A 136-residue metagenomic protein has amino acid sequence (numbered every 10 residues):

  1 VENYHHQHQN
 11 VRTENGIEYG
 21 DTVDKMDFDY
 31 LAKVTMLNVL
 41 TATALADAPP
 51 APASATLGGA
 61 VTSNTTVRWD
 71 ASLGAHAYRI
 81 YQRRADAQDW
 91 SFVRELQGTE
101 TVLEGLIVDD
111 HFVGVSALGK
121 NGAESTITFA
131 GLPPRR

Functional and structural regions predicted by a protein language model:
V1-R136: Secretory-pathway/membrane protein signature
